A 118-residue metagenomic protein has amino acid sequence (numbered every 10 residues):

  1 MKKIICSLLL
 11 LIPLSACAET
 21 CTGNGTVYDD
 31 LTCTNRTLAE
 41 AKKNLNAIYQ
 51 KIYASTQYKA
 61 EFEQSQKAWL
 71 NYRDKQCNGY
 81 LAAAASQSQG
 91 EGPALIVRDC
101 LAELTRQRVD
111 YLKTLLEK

Functional and structural regions predicted by a protein language model:
M1-I4: Positively charged n-region of N-terminal signal peptides that target proteins for export
C6-L8: Sec-dependent N-terminal signal peptides
L11-A16: N-terminal signal peptide c-region/cleavage motif recognized by signal peptidases
C17-K118: N-terminal alpha-helical modules
